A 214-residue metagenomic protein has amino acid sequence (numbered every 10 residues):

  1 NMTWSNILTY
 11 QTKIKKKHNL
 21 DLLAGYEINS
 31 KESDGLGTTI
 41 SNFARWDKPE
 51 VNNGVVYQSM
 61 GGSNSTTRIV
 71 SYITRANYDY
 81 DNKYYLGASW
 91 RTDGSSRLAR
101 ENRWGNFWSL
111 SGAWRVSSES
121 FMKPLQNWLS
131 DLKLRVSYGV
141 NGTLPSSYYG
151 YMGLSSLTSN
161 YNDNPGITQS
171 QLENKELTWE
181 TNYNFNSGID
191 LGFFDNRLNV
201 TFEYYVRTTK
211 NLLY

Functional and structural regions predicted by a protein language model:
N1-Y214: Extracellular/periplasmic, surface-exposed regions of secreted and cell-surface proteins
